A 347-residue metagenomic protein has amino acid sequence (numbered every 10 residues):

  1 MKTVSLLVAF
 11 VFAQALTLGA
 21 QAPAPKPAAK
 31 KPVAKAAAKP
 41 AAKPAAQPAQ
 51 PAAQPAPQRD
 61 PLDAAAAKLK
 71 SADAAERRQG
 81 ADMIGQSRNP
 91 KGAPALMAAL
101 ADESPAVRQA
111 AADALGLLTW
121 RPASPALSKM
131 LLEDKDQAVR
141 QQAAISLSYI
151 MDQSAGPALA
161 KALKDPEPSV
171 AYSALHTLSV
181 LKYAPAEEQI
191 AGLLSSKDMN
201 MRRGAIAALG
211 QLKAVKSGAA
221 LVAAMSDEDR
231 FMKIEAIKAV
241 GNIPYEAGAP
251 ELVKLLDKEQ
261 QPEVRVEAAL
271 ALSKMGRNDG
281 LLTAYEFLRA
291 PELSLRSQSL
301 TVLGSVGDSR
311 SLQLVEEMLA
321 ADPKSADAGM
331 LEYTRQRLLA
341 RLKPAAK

Functional and structural regions predicted by a protein language model:
M1-Q21: Sec-dependent N-terminal signal peptides
A20-A67, L342-K347: Compositionally biased, proline/threonine/alanine/serine-rich low-complexity intrinsically disordered stretches
P55-K68, N89-A101, W120-E133, D152-K164 (+6 more regions): Amphipathic alpha-helical scaffolding segments comprising HEAT/armadillo-like alpha-solenoid repeats
A64-R88: Alpha-helical segment of the N-proximal tetratricopeptide repeat
A72-D73, E103-P105, K135-D136, P166-E167 (+5 more regions): Short inter-helical turns and helix N-cap capping residues of alpha-solenoid HEAT/ARM repeat scaffolds
M83, P90, A114-L117, S146 (+9 more regions): Core register positions within helices of long alpha-helical scaffolds
